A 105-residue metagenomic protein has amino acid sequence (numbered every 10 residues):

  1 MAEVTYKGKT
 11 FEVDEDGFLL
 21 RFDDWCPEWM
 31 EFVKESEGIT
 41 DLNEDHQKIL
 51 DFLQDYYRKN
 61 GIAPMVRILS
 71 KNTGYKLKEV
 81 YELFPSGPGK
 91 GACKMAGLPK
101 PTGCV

Functional and structural regions predicted by a protein language model:
V4-E35: N-terminal first-folded block
V13, V66-V105: Helix-rich interaction surfaces within compact, conserved domain-sized segments that mediate assembly or partner
D14-D16, L50-F52, G74: A short, structure-level motif marking secondary-structure boundaries and short turns
L20, M30, K34-Q47, D51-Q54 (+3 more regions): Metallocofactor- and cofactor-centric catalytic cores in central/energy metabolism, strongly enriched
E37-T40, N60, T73, A96: Residues at alpha-helix termini
L53, Y57-N60, T73, L77: Short leucine-rich amphipathic alpha-helical surface patches
